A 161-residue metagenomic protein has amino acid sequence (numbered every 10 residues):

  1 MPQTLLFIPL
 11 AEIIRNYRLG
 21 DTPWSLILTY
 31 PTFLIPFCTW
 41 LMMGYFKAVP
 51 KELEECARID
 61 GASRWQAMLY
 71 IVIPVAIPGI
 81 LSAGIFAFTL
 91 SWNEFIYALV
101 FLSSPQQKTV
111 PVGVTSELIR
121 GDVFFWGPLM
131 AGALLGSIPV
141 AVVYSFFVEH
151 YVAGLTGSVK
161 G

Functional and structural regions predicted by a protein language model:
M1-G161: A structural signal for multi-pass alpha-helical bundles of membrane permease subunits that mediate small-molecule
